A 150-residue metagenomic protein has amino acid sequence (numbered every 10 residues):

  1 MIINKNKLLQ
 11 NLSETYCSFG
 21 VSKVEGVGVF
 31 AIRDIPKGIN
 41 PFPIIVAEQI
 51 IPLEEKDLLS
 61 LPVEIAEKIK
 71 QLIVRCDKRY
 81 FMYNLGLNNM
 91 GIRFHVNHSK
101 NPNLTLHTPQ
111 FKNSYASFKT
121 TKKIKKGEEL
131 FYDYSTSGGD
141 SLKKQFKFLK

Functional and structural regions predicted by a protein language model:
M1, I45-I51, Y83-N88, K150: Generic structural signal for short, solvent-exposed loop/turn connectors between secondary structure elements
I2-S22, L61-G138: Catalytic core of the SET domain in histone-lysine N-methyltransferases, recognizing conserved active-site
G20-D57, A116-S141: Conserved SET/PR-domain catalytic core that frames the SAM/AdoMet-binding pocket
L58-V63, K150: Short edge-strand/loop segments of extracellular domains
G138, L142-K150: C-terminal helix/juxtamembrane-tail motif
